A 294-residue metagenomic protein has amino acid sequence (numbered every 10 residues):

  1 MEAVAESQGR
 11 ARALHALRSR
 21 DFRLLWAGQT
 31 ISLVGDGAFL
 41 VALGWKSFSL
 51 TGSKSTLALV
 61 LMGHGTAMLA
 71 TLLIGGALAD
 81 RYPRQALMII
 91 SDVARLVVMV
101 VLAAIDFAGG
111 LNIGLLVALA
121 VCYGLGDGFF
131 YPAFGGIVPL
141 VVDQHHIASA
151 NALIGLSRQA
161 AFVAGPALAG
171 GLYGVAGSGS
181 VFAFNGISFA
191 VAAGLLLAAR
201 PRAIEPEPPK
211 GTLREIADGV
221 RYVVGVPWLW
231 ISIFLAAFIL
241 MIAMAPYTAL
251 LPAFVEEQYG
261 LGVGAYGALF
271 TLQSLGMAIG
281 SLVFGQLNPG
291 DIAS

Functional and structural regions predicted by a protein language model:
M1-S294: Alpha-helical transmembrane-bundle signature of multi-pass membrane transport and export proteins
